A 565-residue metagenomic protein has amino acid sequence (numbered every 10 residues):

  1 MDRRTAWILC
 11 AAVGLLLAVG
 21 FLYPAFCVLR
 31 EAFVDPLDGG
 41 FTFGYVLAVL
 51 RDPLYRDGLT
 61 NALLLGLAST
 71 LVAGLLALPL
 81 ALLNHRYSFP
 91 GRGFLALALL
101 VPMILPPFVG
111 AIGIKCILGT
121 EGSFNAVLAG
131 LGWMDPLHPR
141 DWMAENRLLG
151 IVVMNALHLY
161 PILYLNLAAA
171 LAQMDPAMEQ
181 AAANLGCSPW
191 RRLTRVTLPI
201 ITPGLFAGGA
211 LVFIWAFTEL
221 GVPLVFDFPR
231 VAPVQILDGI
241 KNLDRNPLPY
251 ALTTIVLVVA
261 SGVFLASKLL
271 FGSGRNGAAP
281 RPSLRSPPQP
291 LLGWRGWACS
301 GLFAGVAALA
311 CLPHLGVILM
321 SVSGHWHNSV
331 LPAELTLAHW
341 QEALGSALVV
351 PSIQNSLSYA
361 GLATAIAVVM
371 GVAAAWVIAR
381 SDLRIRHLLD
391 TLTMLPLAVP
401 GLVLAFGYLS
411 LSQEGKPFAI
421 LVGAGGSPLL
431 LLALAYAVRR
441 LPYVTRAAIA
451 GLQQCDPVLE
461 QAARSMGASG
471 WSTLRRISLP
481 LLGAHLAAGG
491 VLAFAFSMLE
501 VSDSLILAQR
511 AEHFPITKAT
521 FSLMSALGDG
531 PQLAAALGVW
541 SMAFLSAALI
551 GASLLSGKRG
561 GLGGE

Functional and structural regions predicted by a protein language model:
M1, K558-E565: Short, charged juxtamembrane terminal tails flanking transmembrane helices
D2-P36, R51-A172, V196, I200-L220 (+9 more regions): Membrane-water interface segments at the C-terminal ends of transmembrane alpha-helices in multi-pass inner-membrane
A18, L22-A25, L185, M466 (+1 more regions): Membrane-embedded transmembrane-helix bundle of lipid-linked glycan/lipid transferases
M174-M178, C455-L459: Short glycine/proline-centered loop/turn elements that form peptide/ligand docking sites
Q180, S188, R275-P290, W326-A343: Juxtamembrane inter-helical linkers in multi-pass membrane proteins
A182-A183, A463: The alpha-helix within a helix-turn-helix
F217-D244, S329-A333, V501-G530, G564-E565: Glycine-rich helix-loop "coupling/hinge" segments at transmembrane-helix boundaries in multipass transporters
L265-L302, G564: Alpha-helical transmembrane segments of integral membrane proteins
